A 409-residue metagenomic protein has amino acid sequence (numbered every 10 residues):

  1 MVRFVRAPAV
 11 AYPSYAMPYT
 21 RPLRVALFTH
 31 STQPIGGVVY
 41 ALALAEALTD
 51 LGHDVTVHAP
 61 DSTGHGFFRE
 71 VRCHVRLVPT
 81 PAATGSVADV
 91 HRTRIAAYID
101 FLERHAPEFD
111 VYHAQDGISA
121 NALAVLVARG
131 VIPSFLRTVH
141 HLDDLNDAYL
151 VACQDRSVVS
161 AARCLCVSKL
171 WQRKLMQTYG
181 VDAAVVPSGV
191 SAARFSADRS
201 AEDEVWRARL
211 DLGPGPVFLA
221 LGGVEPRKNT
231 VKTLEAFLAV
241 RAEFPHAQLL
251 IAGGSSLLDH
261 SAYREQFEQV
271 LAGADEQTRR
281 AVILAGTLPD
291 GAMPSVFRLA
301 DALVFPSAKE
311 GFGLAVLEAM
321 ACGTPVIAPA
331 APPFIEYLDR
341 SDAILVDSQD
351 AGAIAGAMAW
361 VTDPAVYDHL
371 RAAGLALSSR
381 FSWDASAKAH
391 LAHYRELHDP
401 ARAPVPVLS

Functional and structural regions predicted by a protein language model:
Y15-R21, F28-P34, L42, E46-T93: N-terminal strand-loop element at the rim of the active site of nucleotide-sugar-dependent glycosyltransferases
A26, L212-K228, L234-F237, L250: Conserved donor-binding/catalytic core segment of Leloir-type glycosyltransferases
A114-S119, V139: Short His-centered aromatic/hydrophobic patch
Y263-G291: Nucleotide-activated donor-binding/catalytic signature segment of Leloir-type glycosyltransferases, i.e., the conserved
S295-A300: Short alpha-helical donor nucleotide-sugar binding micro-motif in glycosyltransferases
A308: Aromatic "clamp/platform" in nucleotide-sugar-dependent glycosyltransferases that forms part of the donor/acceptor
V316, P325-A328: Short hydrophobic beta-strand element within catalytic cores of glycosyltransferases and related nucleotide-activated
R340, I344-A351, W360-A365: Conserved acidic donor-binding segment of nucleotide-sugar-dependent glycosyltransferases
